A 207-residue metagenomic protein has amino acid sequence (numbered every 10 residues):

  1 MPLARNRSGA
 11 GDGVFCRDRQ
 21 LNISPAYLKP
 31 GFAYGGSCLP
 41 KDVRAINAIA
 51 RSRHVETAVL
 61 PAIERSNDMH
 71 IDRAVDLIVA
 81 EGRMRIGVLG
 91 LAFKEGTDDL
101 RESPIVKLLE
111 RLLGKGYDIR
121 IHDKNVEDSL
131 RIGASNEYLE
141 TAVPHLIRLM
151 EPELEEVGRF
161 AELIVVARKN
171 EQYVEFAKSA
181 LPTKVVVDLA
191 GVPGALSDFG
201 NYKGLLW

Functional and structural regions predicted by a protein language model:
M1-W207: Structural/interface elements that position substrates and couple domains in central-metabolism enzymes
